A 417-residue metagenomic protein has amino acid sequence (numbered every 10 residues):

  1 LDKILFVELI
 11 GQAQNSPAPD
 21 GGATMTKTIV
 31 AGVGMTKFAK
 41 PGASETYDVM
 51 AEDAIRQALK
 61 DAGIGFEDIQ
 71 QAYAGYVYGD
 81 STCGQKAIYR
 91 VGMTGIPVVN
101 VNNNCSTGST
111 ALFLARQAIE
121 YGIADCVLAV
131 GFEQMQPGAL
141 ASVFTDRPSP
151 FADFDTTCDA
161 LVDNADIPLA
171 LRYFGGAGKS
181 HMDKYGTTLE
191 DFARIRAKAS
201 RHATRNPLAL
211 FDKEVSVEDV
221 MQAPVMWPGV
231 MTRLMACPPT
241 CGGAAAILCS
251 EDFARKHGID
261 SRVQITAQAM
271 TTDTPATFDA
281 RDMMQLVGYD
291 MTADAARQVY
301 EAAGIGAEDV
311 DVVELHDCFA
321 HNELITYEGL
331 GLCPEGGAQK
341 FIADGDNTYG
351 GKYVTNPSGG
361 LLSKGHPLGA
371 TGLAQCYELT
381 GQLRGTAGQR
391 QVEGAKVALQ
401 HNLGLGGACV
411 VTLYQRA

Functional and structural regions predicted by a protein language model:
L5-T24: Short, Lys/Arg-enriched N-terminal segments with co-localized hydrophobic residues within the first ~10-30 amino acids
T24-S106, A177, H181-L189, L210-V220 (+5 more regions): Conserved active-site "lid/cap" helical segment
T24-S44, D48, A160, R194 (+6 more regions): Condensing-enzyme catalytic core mediating Claisen C-C bond formation in acyl metabolism
M35-K37, Y76-G79, N103-T107, G131-Q136 (+6 more regions): Acidic, glycine-rich active-site loops and adjacent beta-strand->loop/helix elements that engage anionic groups
F66-G75, P97-N102, V127-G131, E190-A197 (+5 more regions): Beta-strand segments within the central parallel beta-sheet cores of soluble alpha/beta enzyme folds
Y76-V130, Q134-L161, A165-Y173, F211-P238 (+3 more regions): Conserved catalytic cysteine-centered active-site region of acyl-thioester-dependent Claisen-condensing enzymes
G79-I88, P275-R281, D317-K340, P367-G369 (+1 more regions): Short glycine/threonine-rich loop-to-helix capping motif typified by GTGT followed within a few residues by an Asp-Pro
N103-E133, L171-R205, A246-D252, P367-A387: Active-site-proximal alpha-helical scaffold in enzymes
